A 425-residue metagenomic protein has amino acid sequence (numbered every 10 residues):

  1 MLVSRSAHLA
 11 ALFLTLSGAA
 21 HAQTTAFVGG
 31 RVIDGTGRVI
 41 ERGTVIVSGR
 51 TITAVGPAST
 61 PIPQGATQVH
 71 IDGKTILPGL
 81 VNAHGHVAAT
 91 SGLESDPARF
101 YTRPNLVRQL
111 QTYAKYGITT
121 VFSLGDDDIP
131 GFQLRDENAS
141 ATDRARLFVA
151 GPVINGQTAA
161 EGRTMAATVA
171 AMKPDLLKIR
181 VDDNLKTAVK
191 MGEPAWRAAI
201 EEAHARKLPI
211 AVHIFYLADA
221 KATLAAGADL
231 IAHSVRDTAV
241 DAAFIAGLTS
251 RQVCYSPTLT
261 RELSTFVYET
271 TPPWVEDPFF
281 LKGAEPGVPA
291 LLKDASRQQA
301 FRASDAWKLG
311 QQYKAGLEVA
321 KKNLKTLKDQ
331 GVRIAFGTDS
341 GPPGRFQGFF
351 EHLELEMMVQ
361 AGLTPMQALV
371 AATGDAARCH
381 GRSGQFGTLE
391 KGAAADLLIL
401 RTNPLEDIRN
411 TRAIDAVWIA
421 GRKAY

Functional and structural regions predicted by a protein language model:
M1-A10: Bacterial N-terminal signal peptides that target proteins for export
V32, T36-L77, D96: Histidine-rich, glycine-flanked metal-binding segment
V32-T44, P57-A58, E318, F346 (+2 more regions): Acidic, glycine-enriched loop/beta-strand segments at the rims of small-molecule binding/catalytic pockets
K74-N138, A218-L230: Metal-associated gating/positioning segment near the N- to mid-region
V87-R103, N155-A160, D183-M191, S304-Q312: Acidic/histidine-rich helix-loop elements that form or flank divalent-metal/phosphate-binding sites at the catalytic
L106-I129, R144-V153, K173-N184, P209 (+4 more regions): Divalent metal-dependent hydrolysis catalytic cores, especially in the metallo-beta-lactamase
D136-P152, M191-V212, Q252-P257: Alpha-helix-loop-beta-strand connector modules within alpha/beta enzyme cores
T164-T187, D237-A361: Active-site neighborhoods of metal-dependent hydrolases
